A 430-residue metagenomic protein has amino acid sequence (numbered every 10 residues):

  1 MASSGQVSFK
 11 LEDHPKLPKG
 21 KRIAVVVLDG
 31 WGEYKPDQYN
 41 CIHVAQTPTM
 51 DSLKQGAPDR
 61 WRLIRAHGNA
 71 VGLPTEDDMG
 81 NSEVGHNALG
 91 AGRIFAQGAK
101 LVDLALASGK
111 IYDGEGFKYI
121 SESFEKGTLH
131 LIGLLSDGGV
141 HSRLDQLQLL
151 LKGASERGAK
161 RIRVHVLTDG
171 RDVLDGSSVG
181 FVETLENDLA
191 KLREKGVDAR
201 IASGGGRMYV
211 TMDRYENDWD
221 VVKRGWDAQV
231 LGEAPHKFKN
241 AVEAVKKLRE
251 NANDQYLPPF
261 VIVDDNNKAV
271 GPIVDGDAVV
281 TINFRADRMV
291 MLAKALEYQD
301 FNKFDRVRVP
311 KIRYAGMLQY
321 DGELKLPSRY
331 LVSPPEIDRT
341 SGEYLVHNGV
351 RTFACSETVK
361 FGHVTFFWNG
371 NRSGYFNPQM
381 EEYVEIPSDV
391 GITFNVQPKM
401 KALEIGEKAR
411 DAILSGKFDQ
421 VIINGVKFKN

Functional and structural regions predicted by a protein language model:
A2-A24, G32-M208, D220, R224 (+3 more regions): Active-site nucleophile/metal-coordination loop of metallo-enzymes that catalyze phosphate/sulfate and related
V25, H130-I132, V280-T281, Q420-N424: Structural motif
D29, R93-V102, Q379-G391: Short, basic/glycine-rich phosphate-binding loops at helix/coil junctions that contact nucleotide phosphates
K35-P36, G98-A99, T211-M212, V270-G271 (+4 more regions): Short helix/loop capping segments that flank catalytic or ligand/cofactor-binding pockets
V84-G85, V279-M289: Conserved phosphate/anionic-ligand binding catalytic regions in large, soluble enzymes, centered on
E115, F418-N430: Active-site His/acidic residue clusters
V173, S177-K268, P272-V274, D287 (+2 more regions): Long, well-ordered, tryptophan-enriched scaffold segments
R351-A412: Metal-dependent catalytic core segments for phosphate chemistry
